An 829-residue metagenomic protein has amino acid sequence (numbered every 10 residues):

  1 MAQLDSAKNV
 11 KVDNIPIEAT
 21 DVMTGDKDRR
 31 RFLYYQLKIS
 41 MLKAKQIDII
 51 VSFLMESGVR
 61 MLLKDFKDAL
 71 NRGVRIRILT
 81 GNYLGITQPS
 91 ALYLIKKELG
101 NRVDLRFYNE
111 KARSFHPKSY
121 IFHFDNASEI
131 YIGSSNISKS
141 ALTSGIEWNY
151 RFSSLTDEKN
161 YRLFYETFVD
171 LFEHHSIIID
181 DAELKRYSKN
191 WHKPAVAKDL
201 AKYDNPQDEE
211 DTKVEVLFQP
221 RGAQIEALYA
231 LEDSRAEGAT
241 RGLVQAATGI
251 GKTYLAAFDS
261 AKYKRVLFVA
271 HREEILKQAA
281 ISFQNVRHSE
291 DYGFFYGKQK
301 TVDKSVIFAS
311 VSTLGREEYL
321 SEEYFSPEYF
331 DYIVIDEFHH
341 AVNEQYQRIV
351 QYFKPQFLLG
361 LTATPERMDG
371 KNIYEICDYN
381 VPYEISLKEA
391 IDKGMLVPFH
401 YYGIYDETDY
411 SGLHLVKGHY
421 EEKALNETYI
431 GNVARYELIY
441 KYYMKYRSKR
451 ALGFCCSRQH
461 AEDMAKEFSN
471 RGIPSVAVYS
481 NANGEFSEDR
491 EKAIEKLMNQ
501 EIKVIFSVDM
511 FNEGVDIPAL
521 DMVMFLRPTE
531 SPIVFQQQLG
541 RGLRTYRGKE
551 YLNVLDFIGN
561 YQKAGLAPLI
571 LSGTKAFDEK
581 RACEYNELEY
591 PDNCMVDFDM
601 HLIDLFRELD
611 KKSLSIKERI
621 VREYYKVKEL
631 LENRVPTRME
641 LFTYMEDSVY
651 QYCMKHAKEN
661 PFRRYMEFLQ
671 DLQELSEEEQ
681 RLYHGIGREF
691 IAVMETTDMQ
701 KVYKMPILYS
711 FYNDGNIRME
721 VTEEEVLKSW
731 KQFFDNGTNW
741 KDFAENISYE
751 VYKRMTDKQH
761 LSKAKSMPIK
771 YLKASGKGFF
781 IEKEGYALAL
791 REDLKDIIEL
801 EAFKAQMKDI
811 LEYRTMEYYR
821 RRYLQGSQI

Functional and structural regions predicted by a protein language model:
M1-R221, I225: PLD/PLD-like phosphodiesterase catalytic module centered on the HKD motif
I132, V504-T529, V534-Q537, R541 (+1 more regions): A short beta-strand element within the Helicase C-terminal
Y187-P220, L425, R435-K441, K445 (+3 more regions): Long, largely alpha-helical accessory region at the distal end of helicase-like NTP-driven motors
A236-D259: Walker A/P-loop
K277, F294-F295, Q299-V302, Y319-S321 (+2 more regions): Conserved helicase ATPase core of P-loop NTP-dependent helicases/translocases
H340-Y401: Post-DEXD/H (motif II) to motif III coupling segment of the RecA-like Helicase ATP-binding lobe
V381-L452: Conserved interdomain linker/interface between the two RecA-like ATPase lobes of SF2 helicase motors
P532, R541-K575: Conserved segment of the helicase C-terminal RecA-like domain
